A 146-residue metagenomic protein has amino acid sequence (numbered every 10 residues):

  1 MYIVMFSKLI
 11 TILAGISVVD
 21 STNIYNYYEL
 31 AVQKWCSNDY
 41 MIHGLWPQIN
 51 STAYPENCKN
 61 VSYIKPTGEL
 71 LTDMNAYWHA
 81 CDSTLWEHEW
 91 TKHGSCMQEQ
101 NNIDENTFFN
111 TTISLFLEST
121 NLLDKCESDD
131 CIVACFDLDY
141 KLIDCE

Functional and structural regions predicted by a protein language model:
M1, M5-K8, T107-F108, C135: Intrinsic disorder/low-structure terminal segments
M1-I3, S21, Y27, D130 (+1 more regions): Short linear motifs in intrinsically disordered/low-complexity regions
I3-S21: Cleavable N-terminal signal peptides of Sec/SRP-targeted secreted and luminal proteins
S17-A80: Betabetaalpha-Me/HNH-type nuclease active-site subdomain
G68-E146: C-terminal, well-folded lobe of enzymatic/effector domains
